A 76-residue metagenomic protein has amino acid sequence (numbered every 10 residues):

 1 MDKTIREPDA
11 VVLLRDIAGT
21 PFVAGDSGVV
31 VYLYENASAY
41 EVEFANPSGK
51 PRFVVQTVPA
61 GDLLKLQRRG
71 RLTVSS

Functional and structural regions predicted by a protein language model:
D2-R69, V74: Basic/aromatic-rich interaction segments and small domains that mediate binding to polyanionic partners
